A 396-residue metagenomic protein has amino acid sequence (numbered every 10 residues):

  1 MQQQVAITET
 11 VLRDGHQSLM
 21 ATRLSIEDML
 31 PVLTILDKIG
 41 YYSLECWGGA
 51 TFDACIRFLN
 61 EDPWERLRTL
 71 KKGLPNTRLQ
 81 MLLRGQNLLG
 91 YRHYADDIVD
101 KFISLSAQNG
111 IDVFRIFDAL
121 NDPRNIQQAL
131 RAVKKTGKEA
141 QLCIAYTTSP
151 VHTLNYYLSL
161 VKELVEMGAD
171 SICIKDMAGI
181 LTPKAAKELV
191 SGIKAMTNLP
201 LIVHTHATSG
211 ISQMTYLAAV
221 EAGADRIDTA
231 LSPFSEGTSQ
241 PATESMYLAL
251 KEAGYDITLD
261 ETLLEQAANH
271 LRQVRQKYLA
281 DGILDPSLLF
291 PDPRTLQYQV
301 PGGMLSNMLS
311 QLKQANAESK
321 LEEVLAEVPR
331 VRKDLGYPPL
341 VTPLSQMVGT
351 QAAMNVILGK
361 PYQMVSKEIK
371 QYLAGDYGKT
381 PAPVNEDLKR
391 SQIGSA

Functional and structural regions predicted by a protein language model:
M1-M20, K72: N-terminal amphipathic alpha-helix/helix-capping segment at the start of soluble metabolic enzymes
Q2-V5, G40-Y42, P75-L79, G110-V113 (+4 more regions): Short, well-ordered coil/turn segments that N-cap beta-strands
I7, G15, L36, I116 (+4 more regions): Conserved, mostly hydrophobic/aromatic
D37-C55, L289-T295, Q299-S395: Terminal or standalone catalytic/regulatory effector modules within metabolic enzymes and repeat proteins
G48-V165, I172, A178-P183: Active-site beta->alpha loop and helix N-cap motifs at the rims of alpha/beta catalytic domains
I116, D176, A222-S239: Glycine-rich phosphate-binding active-site loops on the catalytic face of alpha/beta enzymes
H152-L164, S209-A224: Catalytic cores of alpha/beta
S235-I257: C-terminal helical cap(s) of enzyme catalytic domains, especially alpha/beta-barrels
